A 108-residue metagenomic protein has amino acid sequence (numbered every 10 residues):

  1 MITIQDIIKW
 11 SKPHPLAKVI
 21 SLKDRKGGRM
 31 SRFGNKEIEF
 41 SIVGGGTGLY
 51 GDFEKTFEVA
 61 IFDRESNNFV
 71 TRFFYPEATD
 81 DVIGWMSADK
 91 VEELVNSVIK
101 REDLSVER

Functional and structural regions predicted by a protein language model:
I4, I8-P15, T71, Y75-R108: Low-complexity intrinsically disordered segments
Q5, K23, G34, G51 (+5 more regions): Intrinsic-disorder/low-complexity regions
K12-F62: Amphipathic, interaction-prone secondary-structure segments
R25, R29-R32, R64, R72 (+2 more regions): Arginine residue identity/basic-tract feature
G44-M86: Intrinsically disordered, low-complexity regulatory segments enriched in Ser/Thr/Pro and charged residues
